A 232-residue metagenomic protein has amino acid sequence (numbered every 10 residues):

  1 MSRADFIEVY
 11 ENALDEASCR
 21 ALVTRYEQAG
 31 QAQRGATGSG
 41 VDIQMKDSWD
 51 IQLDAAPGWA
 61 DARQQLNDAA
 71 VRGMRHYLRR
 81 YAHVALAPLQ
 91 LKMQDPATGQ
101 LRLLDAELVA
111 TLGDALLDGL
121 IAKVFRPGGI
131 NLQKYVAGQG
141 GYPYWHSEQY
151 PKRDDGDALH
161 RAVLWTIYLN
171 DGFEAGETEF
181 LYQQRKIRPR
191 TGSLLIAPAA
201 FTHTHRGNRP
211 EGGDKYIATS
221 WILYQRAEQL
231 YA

Functional and structural regions predicted by a protein language model:
M1-L194, T202-A232: Fe(II)/2-oxoglutarate oxygenase catalytic core
